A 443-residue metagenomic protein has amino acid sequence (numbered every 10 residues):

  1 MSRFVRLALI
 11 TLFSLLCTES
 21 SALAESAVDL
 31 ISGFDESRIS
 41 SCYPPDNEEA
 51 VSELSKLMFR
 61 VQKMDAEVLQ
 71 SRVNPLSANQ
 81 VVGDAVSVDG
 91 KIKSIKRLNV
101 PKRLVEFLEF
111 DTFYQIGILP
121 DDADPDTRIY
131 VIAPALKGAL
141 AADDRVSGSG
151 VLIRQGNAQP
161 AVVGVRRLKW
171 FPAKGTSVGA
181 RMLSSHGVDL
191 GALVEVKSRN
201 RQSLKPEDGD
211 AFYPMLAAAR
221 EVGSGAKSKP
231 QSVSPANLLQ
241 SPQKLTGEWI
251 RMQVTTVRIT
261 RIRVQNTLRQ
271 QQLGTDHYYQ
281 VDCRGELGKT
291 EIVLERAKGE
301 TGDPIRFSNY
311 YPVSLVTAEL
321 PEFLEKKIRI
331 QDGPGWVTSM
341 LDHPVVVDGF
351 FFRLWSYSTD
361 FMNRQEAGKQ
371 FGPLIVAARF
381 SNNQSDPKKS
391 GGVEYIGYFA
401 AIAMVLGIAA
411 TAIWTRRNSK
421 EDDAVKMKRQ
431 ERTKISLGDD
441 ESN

Functional and structural regions predicted by a protein language model:
M1-L9: Bacterial N-terminal signal peptides that target proteins for export
A8-E19: Bacterial N-terminal signal peptides
L23-N443: OB-fold and OB-like single-stranded nucleic-acid-recognition modules and their adjacent interaction interfaces
